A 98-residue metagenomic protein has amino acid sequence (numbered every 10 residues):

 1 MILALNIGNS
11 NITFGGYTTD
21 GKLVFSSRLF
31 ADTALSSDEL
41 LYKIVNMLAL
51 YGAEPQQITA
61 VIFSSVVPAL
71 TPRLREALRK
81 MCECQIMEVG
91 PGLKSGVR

Functional and structural regions predicted by a protein language model:
M1-I2, A60: Residue-level preference for the first positions of well-ordered beta-strands
I2-I44: Short glycine-rich, Thr/Ser-proximal phosphate-binding strand/loop in the N-terminal lobe of ATP-dependent enzymes
G16-T18, V45-L48, M87-P91: Short hydrophobic/aromatic-rich motifs at helix boundaries and adjacent loops
K22-V24, V45-A49, M81-E83: Short, low-complexity, polar/charged sequence segments that are solvent-exposed and flexible
L40-P55: A short, N-terminal amphipathic alpha-helix
Y51-R98: Short beta-strand-loop/turn "lid" adjacent to the catalytic site in phosphate-handling enzymes
